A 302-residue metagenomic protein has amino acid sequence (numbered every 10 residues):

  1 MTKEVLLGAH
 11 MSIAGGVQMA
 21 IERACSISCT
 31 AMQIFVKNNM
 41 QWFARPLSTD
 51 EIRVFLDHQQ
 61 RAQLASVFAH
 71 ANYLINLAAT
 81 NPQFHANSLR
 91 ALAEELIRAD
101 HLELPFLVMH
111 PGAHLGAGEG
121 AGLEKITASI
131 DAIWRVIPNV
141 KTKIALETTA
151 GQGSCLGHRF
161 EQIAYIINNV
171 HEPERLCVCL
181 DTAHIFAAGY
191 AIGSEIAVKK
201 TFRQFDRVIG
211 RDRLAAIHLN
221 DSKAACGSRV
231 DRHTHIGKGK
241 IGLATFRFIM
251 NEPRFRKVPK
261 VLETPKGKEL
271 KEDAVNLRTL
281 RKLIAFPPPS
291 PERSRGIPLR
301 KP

Functional and structural regions predicted by a protein language model:
M1-A71, I75-E95: N-terminal pre-domain/capping segments
H10-A14, K37-N39, A71-L74, G112-H114 (+4 more regions): Active-site beta-loop-alpha junctions enriched in small/polar residues
E22-C29, S48-F68, E95-E103, D131-N139 (+3 more regions): Acidic (Asp/Glu)-rich catalytic clusters
A24, H70, S88, A99 (+5 more regions): Conserved, mostly hydrophobic/aromatic
T30-F35, V67-A69, L176-T182, R211-K223: Non-cysteine beta-strand/loop elements that form the S-adenosyl-L-methionine
R61, L77-C177: Active-site acidic/histidine proton-transfer and metal-coordination neighborhood in alpha/beta enzyme cores
L156-A164, F186-K257, P265, K271: Gly/Pro-rich active-site loop or hairpin
E292-P302: A cross-taxon signal for low-complexity, glycine/charged-rich
